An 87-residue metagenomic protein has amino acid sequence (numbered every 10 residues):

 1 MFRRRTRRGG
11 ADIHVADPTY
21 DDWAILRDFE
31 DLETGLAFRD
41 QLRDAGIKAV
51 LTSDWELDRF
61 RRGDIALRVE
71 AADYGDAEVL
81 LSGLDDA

Functional and structural regions predicted by a protein language model:
M1-A87: Acidic/polar low-complexity segments and flexible, solvent-exposed patches
